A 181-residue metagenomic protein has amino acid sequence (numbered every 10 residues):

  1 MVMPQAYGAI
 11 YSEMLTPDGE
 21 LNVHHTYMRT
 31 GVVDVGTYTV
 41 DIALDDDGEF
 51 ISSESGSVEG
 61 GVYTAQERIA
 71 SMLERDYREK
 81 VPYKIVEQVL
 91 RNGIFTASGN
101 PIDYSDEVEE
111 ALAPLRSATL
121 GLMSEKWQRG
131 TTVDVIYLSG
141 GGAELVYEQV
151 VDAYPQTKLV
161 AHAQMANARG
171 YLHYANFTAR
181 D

Functional and structural regions predicted by a protein language model:
M1-T30, E49-T64, D76, K84-V135 (+1 more regions): Nucleotide/phosphate-binding catalytic cleft detector across ATP-hydrolyzing and phosphate-transferring enzymes
G8, T37-Y38: Short, glycine/acidic-enriched loop or turn micro-motifs at the edges of active sites
V32-D34: Conserved catalytic-loop position in the HRD/HxD motif
Y38, G142-A143: Gly/Ser/Thr-rich beta-alpha loop segments that engage phosphate groups in nucleotides
V40-L44: Short beta-strand scaffold segments in enzyme catalytic cores
E67, S71-E74: Long, charge-rich alpha-helical interaction segments
